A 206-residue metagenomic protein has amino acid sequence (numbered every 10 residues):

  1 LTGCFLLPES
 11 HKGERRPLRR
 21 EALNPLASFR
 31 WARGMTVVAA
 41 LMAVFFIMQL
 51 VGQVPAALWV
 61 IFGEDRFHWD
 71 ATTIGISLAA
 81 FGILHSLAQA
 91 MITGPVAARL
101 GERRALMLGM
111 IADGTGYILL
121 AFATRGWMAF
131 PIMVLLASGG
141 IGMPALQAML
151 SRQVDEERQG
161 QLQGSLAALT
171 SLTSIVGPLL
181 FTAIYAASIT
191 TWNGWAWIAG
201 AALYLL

Functional and structural regions predicted by a protein language model:
L1, A183-Y204: A membrane-interface helix-boundary motif in multi-pass transporters
P8-V44, R66: Juxtamembrane intracellular "pre-TM" segments in multi-pass secondary transporters
G34-P55, V134: Pair of pore-lining "gating" transmembrane helices in MFS-fold secondary transporters
A57-I74: Short amphipathic helix-loop junctions that connect adjacent transmembrane helices in Major Facilitator Superfamily/SLC
A71-A79, G164: Small-residue hotspots at the loop-to-helix junctions and early N-terminal turns of transmembrane alpha-helices
A88-E102, Y185: Helix-to-loop junctions at the C-terminal end of transmembrane segments in multipass secondary transporters
R103-L146: C-terminal transmembrane helical hairpin of 12-TM major facilitator-type secondary transporters
E157-A187: A late C-terminal transmembrane helix in Major Facilitator Superfamily
